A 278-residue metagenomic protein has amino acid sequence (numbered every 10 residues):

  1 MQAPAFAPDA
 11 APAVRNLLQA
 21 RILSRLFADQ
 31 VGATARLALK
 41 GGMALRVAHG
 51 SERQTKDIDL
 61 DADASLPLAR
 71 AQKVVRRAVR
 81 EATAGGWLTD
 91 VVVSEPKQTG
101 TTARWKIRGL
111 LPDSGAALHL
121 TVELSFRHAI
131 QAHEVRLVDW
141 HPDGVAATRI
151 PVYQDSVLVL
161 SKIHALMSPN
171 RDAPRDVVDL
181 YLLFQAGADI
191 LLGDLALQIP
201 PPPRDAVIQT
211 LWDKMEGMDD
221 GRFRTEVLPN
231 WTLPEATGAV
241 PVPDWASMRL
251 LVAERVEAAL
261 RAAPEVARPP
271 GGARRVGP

Functional and structural regions predicted by a protein language model:
M1-A38, V47-I58, A62-P278: Structured mid-to-C-terminal alpha-helical surface segments
G42: Active-site glycine-centered loops adjacent to acidic/histidine catalytic or metal-binding residues that shape
